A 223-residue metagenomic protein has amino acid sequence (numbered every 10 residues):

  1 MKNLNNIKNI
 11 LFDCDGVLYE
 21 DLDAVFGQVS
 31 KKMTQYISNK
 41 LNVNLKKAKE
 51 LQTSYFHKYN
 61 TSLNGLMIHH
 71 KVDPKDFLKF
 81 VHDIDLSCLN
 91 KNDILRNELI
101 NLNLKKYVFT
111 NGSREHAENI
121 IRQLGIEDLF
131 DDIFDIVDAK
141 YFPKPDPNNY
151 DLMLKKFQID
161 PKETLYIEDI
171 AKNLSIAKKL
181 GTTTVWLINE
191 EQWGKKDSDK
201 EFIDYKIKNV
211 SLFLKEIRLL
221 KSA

Functional and structural regions predicted by a protein language model:
M1-I7, I100, R114, E118-A223: Asp-based, Mg2+/Mn2+-dependent phosphohydrolase catalytic module
N3-I94, E115: N-terminal helical cap/lid subdomain that shapes the substrate entry/recognition surface in HAD-like hydrolases
L22, I37, Y55, K106 (+3 more regions): Generic anion/oxyanion-binding catalytic loop in active/binding sites
N44-L45, P74, K106, D128-F130 (+1 more regions): Secondary-structure boundary/capping signal
I94-N103: Catalytic-core regions built around general acid/base machinery
K105-Y107, T183: Proline-centered loop/turn at the N-terminus of a beta-strand
T110-G112: Conserved phosphate-coupling serine/threonine residues in phosphotransfer and NTP-handling enzymes
